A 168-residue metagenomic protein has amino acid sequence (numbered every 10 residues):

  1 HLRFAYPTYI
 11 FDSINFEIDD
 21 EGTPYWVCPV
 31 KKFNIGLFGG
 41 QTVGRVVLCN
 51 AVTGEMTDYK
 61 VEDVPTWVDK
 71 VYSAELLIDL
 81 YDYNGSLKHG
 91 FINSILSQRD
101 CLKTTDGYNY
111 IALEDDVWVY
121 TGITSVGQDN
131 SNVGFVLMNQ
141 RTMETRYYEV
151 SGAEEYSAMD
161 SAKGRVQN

Functional and structural regions predicted by a protein language model:
H1-N168: Soluble extracytoplasmic regions of secretory-pathway and membrane proteins
